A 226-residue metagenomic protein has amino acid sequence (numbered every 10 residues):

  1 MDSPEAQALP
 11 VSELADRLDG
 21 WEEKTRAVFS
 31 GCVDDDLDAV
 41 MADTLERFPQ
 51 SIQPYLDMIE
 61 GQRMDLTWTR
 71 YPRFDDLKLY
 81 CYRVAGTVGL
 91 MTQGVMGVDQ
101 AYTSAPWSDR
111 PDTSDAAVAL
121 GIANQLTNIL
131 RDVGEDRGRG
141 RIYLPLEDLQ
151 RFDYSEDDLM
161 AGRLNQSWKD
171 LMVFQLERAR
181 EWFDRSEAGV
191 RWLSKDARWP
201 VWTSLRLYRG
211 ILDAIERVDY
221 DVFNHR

Functional and structural regions predicted by a protein language model:
D2-N124, L130, G134-R226: Catalytic cores of Mg2+-dependent Asp-rich isoprenoid enzymes
